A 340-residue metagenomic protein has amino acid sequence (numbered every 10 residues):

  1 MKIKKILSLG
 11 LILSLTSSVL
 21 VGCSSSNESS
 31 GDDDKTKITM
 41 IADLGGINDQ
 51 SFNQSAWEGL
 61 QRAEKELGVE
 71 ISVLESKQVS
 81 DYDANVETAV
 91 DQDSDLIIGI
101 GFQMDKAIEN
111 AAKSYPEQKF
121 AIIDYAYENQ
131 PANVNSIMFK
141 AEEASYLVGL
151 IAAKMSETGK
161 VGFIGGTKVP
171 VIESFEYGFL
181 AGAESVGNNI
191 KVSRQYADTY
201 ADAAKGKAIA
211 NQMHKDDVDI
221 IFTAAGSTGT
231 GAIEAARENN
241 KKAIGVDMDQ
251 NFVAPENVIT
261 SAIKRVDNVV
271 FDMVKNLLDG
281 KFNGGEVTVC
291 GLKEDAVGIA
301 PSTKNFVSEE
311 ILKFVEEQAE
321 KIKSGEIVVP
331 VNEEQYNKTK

Functional and structural regions predicted by a protein language model:
M1-G10: Bacterial Sec-dependent N-terminal signal peptides
I3, C23-S26: Serine/threonine-biased, Pro/acidic-interspersed low-complexity stretches characteristic of secreted/cell-surface
G10-S17: Alpha-helical transmembrane segments
S18-G22: C-terminal motif of bacterial Sec signal peptides marking the signal peptidase cleavage site
S25-K340: A residue-level marker of the well-folded mature domains of exported/periplasmic proteins
